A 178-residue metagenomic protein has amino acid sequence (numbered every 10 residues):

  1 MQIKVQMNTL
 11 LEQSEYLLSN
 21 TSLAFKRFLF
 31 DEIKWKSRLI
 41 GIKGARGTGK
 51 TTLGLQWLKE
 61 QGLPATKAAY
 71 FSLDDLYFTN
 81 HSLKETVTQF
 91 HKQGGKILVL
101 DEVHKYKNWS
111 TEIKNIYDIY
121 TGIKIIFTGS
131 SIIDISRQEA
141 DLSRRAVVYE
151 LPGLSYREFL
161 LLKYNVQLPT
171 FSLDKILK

Functional and structural regions predicted by a protein language model:
Q2-L18, S130, R137-K178: Interdomain motor-coupling "hinge/lid" segment immediately C-terminal to the ATP-binding subdomain of NTP-driven enzymes
L17-W35: Pre-Walker A adenine-sensing motif
I42: Hydrophobic anchor at the beta1->P-loop junction of P-loop NTPases
R46-G47: Walker A (P-loop) phosphate-binding loop of P-loop NTPases
K50-T51: Conserved lysine of the Walker
T66-G95: Short glycine-rich substrate-engagement loop in P-loop NTPases that contacts/grips substrate
K92-W109: Conserved P-loop NTPase "ATPase switch" module shared by AAA+ and STAND
K124-S130: Structural recognition of the conserved hydrophobic beta-strand(s) that form the central parallel beta-sheet of P-loop
